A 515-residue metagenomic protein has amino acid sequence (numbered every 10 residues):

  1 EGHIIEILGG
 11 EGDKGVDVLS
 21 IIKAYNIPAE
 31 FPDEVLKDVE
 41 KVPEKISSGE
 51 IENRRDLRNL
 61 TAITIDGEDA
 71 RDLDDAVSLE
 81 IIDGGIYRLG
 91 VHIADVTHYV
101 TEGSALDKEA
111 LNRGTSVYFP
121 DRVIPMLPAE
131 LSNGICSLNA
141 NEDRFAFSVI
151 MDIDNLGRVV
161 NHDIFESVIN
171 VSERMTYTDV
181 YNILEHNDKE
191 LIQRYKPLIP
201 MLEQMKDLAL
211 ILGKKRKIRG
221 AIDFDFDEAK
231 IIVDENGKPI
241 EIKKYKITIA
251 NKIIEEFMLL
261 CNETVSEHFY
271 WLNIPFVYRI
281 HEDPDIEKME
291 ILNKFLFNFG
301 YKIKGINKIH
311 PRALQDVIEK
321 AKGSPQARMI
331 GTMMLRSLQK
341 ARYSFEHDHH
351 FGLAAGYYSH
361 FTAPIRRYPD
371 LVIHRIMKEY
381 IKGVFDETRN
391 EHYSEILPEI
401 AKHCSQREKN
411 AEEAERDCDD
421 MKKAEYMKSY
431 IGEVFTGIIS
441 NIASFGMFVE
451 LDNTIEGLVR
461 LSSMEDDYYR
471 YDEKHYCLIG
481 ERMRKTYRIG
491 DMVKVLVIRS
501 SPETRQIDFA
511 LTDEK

Functional and structural regions predicted by a protein language model:
E6, G10, K14, V18-I27 (+4 more regions): Electropositive polyanion-binding surfaces
R470-K474: Cytosolic, membrane-proximal regulatory domains of ion/volume homeostasis and mechanosensation machinery
L478-M483: Short alpha-helix capping/helix-loop boundary micro-motifs
